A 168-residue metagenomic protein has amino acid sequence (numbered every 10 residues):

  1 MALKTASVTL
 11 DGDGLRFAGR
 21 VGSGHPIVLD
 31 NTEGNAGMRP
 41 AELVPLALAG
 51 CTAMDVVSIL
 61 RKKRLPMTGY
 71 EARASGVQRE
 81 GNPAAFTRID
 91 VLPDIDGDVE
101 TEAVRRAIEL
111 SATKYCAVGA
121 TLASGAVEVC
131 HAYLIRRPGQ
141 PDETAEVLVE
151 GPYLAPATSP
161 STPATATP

Functional and structural regions predicted by a protein language model:
M1-L46, V57-P168: Extended beta-strand/beta-hairpin segments
C51-T52: Alpha-helical metal-binding/catalytic segments enriched in His/Glu/Asp
